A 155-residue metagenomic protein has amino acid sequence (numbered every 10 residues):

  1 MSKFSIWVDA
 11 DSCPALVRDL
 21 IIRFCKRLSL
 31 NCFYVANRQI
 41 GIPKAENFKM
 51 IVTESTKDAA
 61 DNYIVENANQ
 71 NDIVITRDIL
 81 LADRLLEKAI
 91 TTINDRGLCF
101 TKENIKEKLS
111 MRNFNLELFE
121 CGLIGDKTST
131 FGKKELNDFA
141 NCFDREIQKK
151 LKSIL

Functional and structural regions predicted by a protein language model:
S2-L155: Nuclease catalytic cores that cleave nucleic-acid phosphodiester bonds, predominantly acidic two-metal-ion
